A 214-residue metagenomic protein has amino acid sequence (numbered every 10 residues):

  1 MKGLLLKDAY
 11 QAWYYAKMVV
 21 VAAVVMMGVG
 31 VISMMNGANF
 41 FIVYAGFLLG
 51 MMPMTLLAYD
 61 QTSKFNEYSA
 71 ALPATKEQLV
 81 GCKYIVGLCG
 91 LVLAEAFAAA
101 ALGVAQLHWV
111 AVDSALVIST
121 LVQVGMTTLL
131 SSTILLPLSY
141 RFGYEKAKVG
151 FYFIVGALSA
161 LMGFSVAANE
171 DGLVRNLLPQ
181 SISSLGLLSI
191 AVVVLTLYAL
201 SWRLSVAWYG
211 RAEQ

Functional and structural regions predicted by a protein language model:
M1-K64, C82-Q214: Hydrophobic alpha-helical transmembrane segments of membrane proteins
A70-K76: Short helix-to-coil transition segments within interhelical loops that connect adjacent transmembrane helices
Q78-V80: Alpha-helix N-cap/helix-start motif at helix boundaries, enriched for small hydrophobics
